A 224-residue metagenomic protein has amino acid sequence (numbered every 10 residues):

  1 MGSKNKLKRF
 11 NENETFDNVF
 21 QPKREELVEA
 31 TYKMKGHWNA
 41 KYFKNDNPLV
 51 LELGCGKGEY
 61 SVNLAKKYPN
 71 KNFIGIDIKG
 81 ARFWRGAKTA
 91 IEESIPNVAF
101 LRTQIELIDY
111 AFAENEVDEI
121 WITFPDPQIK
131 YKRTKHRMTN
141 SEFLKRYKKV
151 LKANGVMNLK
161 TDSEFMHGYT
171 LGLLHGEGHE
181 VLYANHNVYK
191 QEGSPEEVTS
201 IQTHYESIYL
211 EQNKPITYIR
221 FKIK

Functional and structural regions predicted by a protein language model:
M1-L49, E59-K66: S-adenosyl-L-methionine
G54-G56: Class I SAM-dependent methyltransferase "Motif I" SAM/SAH-binding loop
K71-I74: Short beta-strand element of Class I
K79: Conserved SAM/SAH-binding beta-strand->alpha-helix loop
A87-E114: S-adenosyl-L-methionine
T139-A153: A short glycine-rich, Lys/Arg-flanked "PGG" loop and its adjoining helix->strand segment in the class I
N154-T161: Conserved beta-strand signature within the Rossmann-like core of class I S-adenosyl-L-methionine
E177-K224: Class I S-adenosyl-L-methionine
